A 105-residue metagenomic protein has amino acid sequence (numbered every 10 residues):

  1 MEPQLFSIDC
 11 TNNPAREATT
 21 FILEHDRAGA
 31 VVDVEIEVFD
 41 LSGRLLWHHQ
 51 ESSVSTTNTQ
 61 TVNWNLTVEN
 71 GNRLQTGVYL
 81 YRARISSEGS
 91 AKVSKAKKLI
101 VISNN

Functional and structural regions predicted by a protein language model:
M1-V38, T61-W64, E88-S90: Glycine-centered coil/turn sites that cap beta-strands in beta-rich domains
F6-T11, A18-F21, T76-N105: C-terminal tail/sorting-segment detector
A30-D33, S53, I100: Detector for intrinsically disordered, low-structure N-terminal pre-sequences
E35-D40, A96-L99: A generic structural signal for ordered secondary structure
V38-L46, Y79: Short, glycine-anchored, charge-dense loop/turn motifs used at functional sites
W47-Q50, K97: Short hydrophobic alpha-helix segments
Q50-S90, N104: Short, surface-exposed loop/turn motifs with a glycine/proline- and acidic-biased composition
